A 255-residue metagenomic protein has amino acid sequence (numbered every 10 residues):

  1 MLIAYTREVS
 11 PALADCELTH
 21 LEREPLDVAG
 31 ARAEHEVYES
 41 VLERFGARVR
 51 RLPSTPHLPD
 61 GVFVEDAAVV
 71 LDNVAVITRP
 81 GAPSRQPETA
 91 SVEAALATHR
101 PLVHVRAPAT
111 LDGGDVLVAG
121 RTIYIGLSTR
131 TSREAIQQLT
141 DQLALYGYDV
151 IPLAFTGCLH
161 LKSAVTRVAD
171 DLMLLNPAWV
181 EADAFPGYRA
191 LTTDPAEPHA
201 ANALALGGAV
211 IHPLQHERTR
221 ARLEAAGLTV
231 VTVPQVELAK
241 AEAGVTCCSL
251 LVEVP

Functional and structural regions predicted by a protein language model:
M1-P255: The feature marks the mature, well-folded catalytic cores of soluble enzymes
